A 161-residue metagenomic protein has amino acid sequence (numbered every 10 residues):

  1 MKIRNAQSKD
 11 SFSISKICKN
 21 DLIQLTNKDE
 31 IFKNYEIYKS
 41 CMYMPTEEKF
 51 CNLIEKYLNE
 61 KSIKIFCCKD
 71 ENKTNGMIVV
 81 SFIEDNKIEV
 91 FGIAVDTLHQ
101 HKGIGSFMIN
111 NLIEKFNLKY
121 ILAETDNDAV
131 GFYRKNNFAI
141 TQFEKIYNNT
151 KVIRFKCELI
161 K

Functional and structural regions predicted by a protein language model:
K2-N34: A short beta-loop-alpha structural element at the N-terminal edge of CoA-dependent acyl/N-acetyltransferase catalytic
I31-F32, E36-D70, M77: Active-site rim helix/loop that mediates acceptor-substrate recognition in acyltransferases
E47-F50, F91-Q100, G131-K135: Acidic/histidine-enriched, beta-strand-rich ligand/metal-binding domains
I63, T150-K156: Short hydrophobic/aromatic beta-strand or adjacent loop that forms the aromatic wall/cage of a ligand/substrate-binding
C67, K73-F82, K87-A94: Conserved beta-strand in the GNAT
V95, H101-E114: Conserved acetyl-CoA-binding loop-helix of GNAT-fold acetyltransferases
E114-N127: Conserved GNAT acetyl-CoA-binding A-motif
N127-T150: Conserved active-site alpha-helix within GNAT-family acetyltransferase domains
